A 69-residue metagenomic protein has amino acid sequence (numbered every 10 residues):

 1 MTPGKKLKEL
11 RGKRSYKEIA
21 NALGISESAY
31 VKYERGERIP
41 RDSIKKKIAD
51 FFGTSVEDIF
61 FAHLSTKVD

Functional and structural regions predicted by a protein language model:
G4-A22: Short basic helix-loop element that most often maps to the first helix and adjoining turn of HTH DNA-binding modules
K5, E9, K32, F61: DNA-binding alpha-helical recognition surfaces that contact promoter or target DNA
K8, K17-E18, S28, K46 (+1 more regions): Residues within the helices of the helix-turn-helix
L10-K13, S43, D50, E57-D69: Short, charged recognition helix plus adjacent turn of helix-turn-helix-like nucleic-acid-binding domains
N21, P40-K46: Major-groove DNA-recognition helix of helix-turn-helix-type DNA-binding domains
I25-P40: Recognition helix of helix-turn-helix/homeodomain-like DNA-binding domains that insert into the DNA major groove
E34, I44, F52: DNA major-groove recognition helix of helix-turn-helix
